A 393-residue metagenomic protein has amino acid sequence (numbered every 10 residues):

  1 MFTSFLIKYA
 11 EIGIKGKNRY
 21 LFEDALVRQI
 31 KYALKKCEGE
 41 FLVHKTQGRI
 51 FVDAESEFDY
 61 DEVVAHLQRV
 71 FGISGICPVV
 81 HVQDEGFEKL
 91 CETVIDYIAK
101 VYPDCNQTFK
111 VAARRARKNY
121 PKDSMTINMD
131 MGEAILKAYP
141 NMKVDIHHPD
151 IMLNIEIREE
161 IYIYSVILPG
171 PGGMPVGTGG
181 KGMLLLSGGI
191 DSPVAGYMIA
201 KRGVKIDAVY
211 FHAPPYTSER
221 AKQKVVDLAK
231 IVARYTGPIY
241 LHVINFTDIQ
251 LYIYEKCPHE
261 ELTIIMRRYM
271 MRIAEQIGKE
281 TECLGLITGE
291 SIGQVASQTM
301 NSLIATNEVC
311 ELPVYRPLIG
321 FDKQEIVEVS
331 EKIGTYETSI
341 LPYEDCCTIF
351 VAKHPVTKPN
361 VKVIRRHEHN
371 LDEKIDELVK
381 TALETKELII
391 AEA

Functional and structural regions predicted by a protein language model:
M1-M183, P193-I239, D248, E308 (+3 more regions): RNA-binding accessory domains that recognize and position tRNA/RNA substrates
E133-I135, G172-G179, Q250-L251, E255-E328 (+2 more regions): Active-site adenylate/phosphate-handling loop in enzymes that bind or generate adenylated species
L184, A208-Y210, V243, T288 (+1 more regions): Structural beta-sheet core signal
G189: Conserved G/P- and acidic residue-centered "switch" motifs that form tight phosphate/ATP-binding loops in soluble
A233-R234, P238-E261: S-adenosyl-L-methionine
Q294, P342-F350: Small/polar glycine-rich anion-binding or flexible loop at a beta-alpha turn
G334-P342: A short alpha-helix-loop-beta-strand transition element characteristic of N-terminal alpha/beta dinucleotide-binding
